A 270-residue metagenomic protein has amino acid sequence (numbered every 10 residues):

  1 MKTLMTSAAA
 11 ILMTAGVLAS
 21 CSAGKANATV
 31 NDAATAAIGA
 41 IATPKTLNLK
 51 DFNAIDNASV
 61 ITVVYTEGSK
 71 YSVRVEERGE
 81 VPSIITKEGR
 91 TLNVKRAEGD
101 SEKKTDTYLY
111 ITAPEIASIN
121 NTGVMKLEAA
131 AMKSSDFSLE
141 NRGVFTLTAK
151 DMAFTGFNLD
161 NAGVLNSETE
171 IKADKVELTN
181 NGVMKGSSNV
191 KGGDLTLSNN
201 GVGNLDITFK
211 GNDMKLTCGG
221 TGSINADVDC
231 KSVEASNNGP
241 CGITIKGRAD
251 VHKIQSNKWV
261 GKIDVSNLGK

Functional and structural regions predicted by a protein language model:
M1-K270: Intrinsically disordered, low-complexity terminal regions
